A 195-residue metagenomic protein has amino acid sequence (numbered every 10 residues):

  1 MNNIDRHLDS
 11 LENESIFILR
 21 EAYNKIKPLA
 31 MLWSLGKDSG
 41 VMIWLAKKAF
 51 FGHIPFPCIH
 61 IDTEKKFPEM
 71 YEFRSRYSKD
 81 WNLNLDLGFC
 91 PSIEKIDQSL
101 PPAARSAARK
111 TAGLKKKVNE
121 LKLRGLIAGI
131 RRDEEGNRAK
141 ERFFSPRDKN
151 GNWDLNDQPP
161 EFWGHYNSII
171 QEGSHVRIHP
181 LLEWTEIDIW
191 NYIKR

Functional and structural regions predicted by a protein language model:
M1-R195: Nucleotide-activated chemistry modules centered on ATP-dependent adenylation/adenylyltransferase
